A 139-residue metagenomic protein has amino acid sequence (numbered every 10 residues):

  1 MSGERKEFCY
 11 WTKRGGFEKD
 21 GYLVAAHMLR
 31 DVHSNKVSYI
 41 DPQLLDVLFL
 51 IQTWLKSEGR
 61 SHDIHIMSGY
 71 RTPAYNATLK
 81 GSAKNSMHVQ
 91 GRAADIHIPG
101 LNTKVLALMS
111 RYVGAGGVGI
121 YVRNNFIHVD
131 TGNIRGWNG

Functional and structural regions predicted by a protein language model:
T12-I64: Active-site acidic/histidine clusters and adjacent loop/turn architecture that either coordinate catalytic ions
K19-Y22, M67-A93: Short, surface-exposed glycine/acidic/tryptophan-bearing loops
K36-Y39, H65-R71, G91, P99-T103: N-terminal start-of-chain detector that recognizes signal peptides and the immediate post-cleavage beginning
V47-E58, P73, P99, M109-G116: Structured segments of extracytoplasmic/periplasmic soluble domains in secreted or envelope-associated proteins
E58-G69, G117-Y121: Surface-exposed patches in mature extracellular/periplasmic domains of secreted proteins
S82-G139: Catalytic cores and adjacent binding grooves of peptidoglycan-active enzymes
